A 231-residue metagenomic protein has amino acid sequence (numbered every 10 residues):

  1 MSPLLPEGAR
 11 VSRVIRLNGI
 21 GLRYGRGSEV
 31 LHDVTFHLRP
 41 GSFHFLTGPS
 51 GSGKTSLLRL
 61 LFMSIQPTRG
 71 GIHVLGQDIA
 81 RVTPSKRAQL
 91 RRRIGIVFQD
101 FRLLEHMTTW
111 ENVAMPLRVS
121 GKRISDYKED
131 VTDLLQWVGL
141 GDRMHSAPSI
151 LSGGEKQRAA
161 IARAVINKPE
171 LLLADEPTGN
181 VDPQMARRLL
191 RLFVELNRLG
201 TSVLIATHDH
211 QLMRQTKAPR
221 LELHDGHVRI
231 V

Functional and structural regions predicted by a protein language model:
F62: Helix-to-loop junction immediately C-terminal to a conserved catalytic motif
G70-D78: Conserved ABC transporter NBD signature motif
I79-G95, L196-R198: ABC ATPase NBD coupling module
M107-M115: Short coil-to-helix segment of the ABC ATPase nucleotide-binding domain corresponding to the Q-loop/switch region
A147-L151, E155: Conserved ABC ATPase signature
I166-E170: A short, proline-enriched helix->beta-strand linker immediately N-terminal to the Walker B motif in ABC-type P-loop
L172-D175: Catalytic Walker B motif of ABC-type/P-loop ATPase nucleotide-binding domains
